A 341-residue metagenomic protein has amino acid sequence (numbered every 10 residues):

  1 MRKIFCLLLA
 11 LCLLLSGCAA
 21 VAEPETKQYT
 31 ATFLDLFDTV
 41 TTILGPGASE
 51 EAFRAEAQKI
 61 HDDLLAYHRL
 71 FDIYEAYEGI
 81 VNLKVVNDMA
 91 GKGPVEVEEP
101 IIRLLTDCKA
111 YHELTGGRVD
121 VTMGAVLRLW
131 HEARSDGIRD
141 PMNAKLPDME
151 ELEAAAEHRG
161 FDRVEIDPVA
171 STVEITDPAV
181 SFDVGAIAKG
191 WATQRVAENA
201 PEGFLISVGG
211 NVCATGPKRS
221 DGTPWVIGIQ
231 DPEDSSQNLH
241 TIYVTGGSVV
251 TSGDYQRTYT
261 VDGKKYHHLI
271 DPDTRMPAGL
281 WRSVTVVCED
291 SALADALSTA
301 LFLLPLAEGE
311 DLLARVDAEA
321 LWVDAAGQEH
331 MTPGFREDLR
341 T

Functional and structural regions predicted by a protein language model:
I4-T341: Mature catalytic core of soluble alpha/beta enzymes
